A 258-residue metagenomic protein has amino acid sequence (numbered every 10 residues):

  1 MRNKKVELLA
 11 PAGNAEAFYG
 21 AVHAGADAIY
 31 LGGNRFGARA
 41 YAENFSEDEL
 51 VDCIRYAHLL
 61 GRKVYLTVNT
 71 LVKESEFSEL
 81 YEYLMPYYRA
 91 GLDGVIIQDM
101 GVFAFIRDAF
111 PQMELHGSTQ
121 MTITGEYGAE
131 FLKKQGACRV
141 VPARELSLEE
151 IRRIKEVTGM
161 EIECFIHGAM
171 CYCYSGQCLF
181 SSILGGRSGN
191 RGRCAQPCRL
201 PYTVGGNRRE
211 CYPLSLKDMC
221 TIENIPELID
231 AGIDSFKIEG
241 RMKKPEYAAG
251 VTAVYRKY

Functional and structural regions predicted by a protein language model:
R2-I123, V141-E145, E150-S235, K244-Y258: Active-site pocket-lining/capping segments in soluble small-molecule metabolic enzymes
E126-Y127: Conserved nucleotide-cofactor-binding alpha/beta core module
Q135-G136, R241: Hydrophobic alpha-helical bundles that form the membrane domains of multi-pass transporters
I238: Extended, alpha-helix-rich binding/interface surfaces that flank or overlap catalytic cores and mediate recognition
